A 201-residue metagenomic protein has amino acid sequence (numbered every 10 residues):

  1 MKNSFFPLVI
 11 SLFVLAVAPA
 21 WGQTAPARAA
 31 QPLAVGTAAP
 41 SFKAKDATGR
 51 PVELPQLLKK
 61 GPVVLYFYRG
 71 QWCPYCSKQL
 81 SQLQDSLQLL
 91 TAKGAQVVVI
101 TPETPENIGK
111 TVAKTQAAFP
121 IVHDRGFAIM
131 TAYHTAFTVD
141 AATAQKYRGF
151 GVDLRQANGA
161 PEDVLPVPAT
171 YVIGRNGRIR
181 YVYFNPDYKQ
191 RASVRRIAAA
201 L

Functional and structural regions predicted by a protein language model:
M1-F5: Positively charged n-region of N-terminal signal peptides that target proteins for export
P7-P19: Bacterial N-terminal signal peptides
T24-P55: N-terminal "domain-start" segment that seeds a small globular fold
S41, V63, A169: Conserved beta-strand and immediately adjacent loop positions that scaffold enzyme active sites
P55-L83: Short active-site neighborhood of thiol/selenol oxidoreductases, capturing the structured segment around
K78-H134: Structural microenvironment flanking redox-active thiols in thiol-disulfide oxidoreductases
D124-K189: Thiol/selenol-based redox catalytic cores and closely related redox-interacting motifs
Y188-L201: A short, polar/charged loop-to-alpha-helix boundary motif
